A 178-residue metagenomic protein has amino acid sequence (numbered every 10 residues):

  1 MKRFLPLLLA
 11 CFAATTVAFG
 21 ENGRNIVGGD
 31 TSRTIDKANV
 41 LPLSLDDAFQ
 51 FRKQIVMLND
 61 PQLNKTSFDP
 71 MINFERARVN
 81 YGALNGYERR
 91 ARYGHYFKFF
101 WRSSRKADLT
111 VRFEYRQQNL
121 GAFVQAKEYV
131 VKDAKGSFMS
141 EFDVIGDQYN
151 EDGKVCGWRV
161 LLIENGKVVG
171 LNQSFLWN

Functional and structural regions predicted by a protein language model:
L7-T15: Bacterial N-terminal signal peptides
N22-P70, S104-K106: A eukaryote-biased signal for short, well-structured alpha-helical docking elements
T66-S103, M139-D143: Contiguous beta-strand segments within globular domains
D108-R116: Beta-strand-rich binding/interaction modules
V130-F138: Short proline/glycine- and polar residue-rich coil/turn motifs
E141-G153: Short, hydrophobic beta-strand segments
K154-V168: Internal, hydrophobic beta-strand segments that form the core of beta-sheet-rich folds
V168-N178: Short beta-strand elements
